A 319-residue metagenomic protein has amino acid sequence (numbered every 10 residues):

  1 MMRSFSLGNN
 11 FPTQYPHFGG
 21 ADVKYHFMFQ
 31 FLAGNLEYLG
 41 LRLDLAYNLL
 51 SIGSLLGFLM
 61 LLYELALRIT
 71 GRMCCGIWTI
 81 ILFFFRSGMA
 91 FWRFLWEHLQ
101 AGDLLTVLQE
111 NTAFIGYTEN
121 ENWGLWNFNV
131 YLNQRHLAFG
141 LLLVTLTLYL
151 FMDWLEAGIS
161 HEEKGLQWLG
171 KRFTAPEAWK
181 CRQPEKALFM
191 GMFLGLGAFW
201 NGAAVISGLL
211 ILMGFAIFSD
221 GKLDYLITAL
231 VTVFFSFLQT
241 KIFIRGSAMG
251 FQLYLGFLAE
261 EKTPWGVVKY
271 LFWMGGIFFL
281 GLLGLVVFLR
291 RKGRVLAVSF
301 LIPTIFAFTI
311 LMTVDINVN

Functional and structural regions predicted by a protein language model:
M1-L143, E162-E163: Active-site lumenal/periplasmic loops and adjacent helix-entry segments of GT-C-fold, multi-pass membrane
L55, L137, I206-L209, V318-N319: Hydrophobic/aromatic-rich transmembrane helices and adjacent perimembrane loops
W78-L82, G221-F243, F278, F300-T304: Hydrophobic alpha-helical membrane-interfacial segments at the cytosolic entry of transmembrane helices
I115-V130, S247-K269: Juxtamembrane membrane-water interface segments that cap and precede transmembrane helices
F128-N133, R172-W179, K186-N201: Membrane-interface alpha helices of multi-pass inner-membrane proteins
N133-Y149, F237, A259-N319: Alpha-helical transmembrane segments at the extracellular/periplasmic loop-to-helix junctions of multi-pass membrane
L148, S207-S219: Hydrophobic transmembrane alpha-helices of multi-pass, membrane-embedded glycosylation machinery
A157-E185, S219-T228, G284-P303: Membrane-interface helix-loop-helix junctions at transmembrane boundaries of multi-pass membrane enzymes, predominantly
